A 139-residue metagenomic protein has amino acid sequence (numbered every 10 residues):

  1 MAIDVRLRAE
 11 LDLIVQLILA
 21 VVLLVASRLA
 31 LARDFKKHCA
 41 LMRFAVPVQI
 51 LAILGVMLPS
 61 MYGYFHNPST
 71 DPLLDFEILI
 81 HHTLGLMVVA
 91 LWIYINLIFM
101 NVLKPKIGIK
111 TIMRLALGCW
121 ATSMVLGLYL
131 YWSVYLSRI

Functional and structural regions predicted by a protein language model:
M1-I139: Alpha-helical membrane insertion/targeting regions
